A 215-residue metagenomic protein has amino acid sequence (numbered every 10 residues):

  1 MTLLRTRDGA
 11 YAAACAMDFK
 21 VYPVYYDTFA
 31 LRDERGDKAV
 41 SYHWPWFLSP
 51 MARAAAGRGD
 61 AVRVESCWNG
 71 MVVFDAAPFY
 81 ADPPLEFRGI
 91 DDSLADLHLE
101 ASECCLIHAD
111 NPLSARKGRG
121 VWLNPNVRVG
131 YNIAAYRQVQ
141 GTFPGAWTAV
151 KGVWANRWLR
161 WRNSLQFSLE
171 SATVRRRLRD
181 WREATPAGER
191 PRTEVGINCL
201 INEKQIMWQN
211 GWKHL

Functional and structural regions predicted by a protein language model:
M1-R88, W154-W161, L165, L169-H214: Conserved catalytic core of nucleotide-sugar-dependent glycosyltransferases
H43-P144: Catalytic core and acceptor-binding pocket of nucleotide-sugar-dependent glycosyltransferases
Q140-W161: Catalytic core of nucleotide-sugar-dependent glycosyltransferases
